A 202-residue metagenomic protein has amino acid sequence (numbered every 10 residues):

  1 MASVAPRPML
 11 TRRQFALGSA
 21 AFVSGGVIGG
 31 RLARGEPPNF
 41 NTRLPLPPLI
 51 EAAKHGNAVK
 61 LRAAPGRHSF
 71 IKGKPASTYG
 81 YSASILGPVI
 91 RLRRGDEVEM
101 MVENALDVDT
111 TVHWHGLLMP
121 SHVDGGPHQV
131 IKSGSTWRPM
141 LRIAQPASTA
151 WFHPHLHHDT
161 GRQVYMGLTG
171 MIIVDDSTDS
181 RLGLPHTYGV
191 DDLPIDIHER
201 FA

Functional and structural regions predicted by a protein language model:
M1-L10, A21: N-terminal secretory signal peptides
A2, L17, I28-R31: N-terminal accessory beta-strand-rich subdomains and adjacent acidic, glycine-rich linkers that precede catalytic cores
V4, F22, L32-A202: Histidine-centered copper-binding motifs that mark active-site loops of extracellular/periplasmic copper enzymes
L10-A16: N-terminal Sec-pathway targeting helices
